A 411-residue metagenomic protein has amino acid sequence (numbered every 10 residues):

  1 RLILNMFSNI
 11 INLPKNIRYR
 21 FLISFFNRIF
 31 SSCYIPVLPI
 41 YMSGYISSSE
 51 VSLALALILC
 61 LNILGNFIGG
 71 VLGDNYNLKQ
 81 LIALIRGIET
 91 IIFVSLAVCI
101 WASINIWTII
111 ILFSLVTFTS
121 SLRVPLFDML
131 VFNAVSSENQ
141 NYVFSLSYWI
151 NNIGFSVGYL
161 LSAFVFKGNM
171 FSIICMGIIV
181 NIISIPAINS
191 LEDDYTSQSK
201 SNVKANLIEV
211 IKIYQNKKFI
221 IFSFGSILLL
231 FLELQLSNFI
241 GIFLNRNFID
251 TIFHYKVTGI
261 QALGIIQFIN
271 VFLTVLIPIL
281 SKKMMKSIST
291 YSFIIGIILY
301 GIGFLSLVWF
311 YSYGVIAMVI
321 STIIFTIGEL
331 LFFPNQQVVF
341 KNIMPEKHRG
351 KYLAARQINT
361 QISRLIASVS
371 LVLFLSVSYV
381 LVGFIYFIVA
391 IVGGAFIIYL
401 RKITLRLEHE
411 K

Functional and structural regions predicted by a protein language model:
L2-I17, D194-S223: Juxtamembrane intracellular "pre-TM" segments in multi-pass secondary transporters
F7-C60, I220-G225, L229-H254: Helix-loop boundary and gating motifs at the non-cytosolic
F25, I106-R123, V315-L331: Hydrophobic core of transmembrane alpha-helices in multi-pass small-molecule transporters, especially MFS/SLC-type
C60-N66, A262-M285: Transmembrane alpha-helices of Major Facilitator/SLC transporters
N66-L78, L276-S289, L375: Helix-to-loop junctions at the C-terminal end of transmembrane segments in multipass secondary transporters
G87-S103, I298-S312: C-terminal ends and interior cores of transmembrane alpha-helices in multi-pass membrane transporters/permeases
S114-N151: Cytoplasmic helix-loop-helix junction between adjacent transmembrane helices in 12-TM secondary transporters
M344-S376: A late C-terminal transmembrane helix in Major Facilitator Superfamily
